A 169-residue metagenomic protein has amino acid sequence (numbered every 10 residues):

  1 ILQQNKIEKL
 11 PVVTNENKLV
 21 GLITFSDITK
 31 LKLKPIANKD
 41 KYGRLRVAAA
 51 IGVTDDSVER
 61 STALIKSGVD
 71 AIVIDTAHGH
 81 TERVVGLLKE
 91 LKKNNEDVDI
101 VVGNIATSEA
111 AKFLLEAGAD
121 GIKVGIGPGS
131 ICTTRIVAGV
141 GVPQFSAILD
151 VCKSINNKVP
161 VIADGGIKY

Functional and structural regions predicted by a protein language model:
I1-K6, V13-T14, T29-K32, D56-I65: The conserved cystathionine-beta-synthase
L2, L10-V12, N17, I28 (+4 more regions): Terminal peptide-recognition signature
K9-P11, A50-G52, D70-T81, D99-N104 (+4 more regions): Catalytic beta/alpha-barrel core
K18-N38, D56-R60, T76-I100, I105-E116 (+1 more regions): Active-site-adjacent beta->alpha loops and helix N-cap segments on the catalytic face of soluble alpha/beta enzymes
D40-A50, L91-A106, G121, S154-G165: Short beta-strand/loop segments at the ligand-binding rim of alpha/beta enzyme cores
R46-V58, T62-I72: Active-site beta->alpha loop and helix N-cap motifs at the rims of alpha/beta catalytic domains
A50, A117, G139-A163, K168-Y169: Alpha/beta catalytic cores of nucleotide-metabolism and tRNA/nucleoside-modifying enzymes
